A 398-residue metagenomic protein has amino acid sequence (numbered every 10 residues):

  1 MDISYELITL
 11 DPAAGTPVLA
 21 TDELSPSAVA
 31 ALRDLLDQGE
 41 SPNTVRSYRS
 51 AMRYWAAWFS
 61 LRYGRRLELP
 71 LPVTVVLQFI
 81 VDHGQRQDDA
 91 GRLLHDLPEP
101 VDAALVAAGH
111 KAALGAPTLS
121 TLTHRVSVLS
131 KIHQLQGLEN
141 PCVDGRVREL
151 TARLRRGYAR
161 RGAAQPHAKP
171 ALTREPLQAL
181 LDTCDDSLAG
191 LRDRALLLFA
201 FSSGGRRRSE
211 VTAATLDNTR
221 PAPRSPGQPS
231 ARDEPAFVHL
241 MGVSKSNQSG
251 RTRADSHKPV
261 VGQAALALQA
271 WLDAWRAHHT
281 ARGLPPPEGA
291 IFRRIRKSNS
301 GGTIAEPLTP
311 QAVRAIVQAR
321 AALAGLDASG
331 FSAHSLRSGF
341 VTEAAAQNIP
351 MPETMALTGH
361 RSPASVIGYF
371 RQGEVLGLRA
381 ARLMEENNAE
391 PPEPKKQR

Functional and structural regions predicted by a protein language model:
M1-A14, M384-R398: C-terminal secondary-structure termini that scaffold catalytic or DNA-interacting sites
A30-N43, R53-A164, T183-D186: N-terminal core-binding DNA-recognition domain of tyrosine recombinases/integrases
E175-R208: Basic, Lys/Arg- and aromatic-enriched nucleic-acid-binding interface segment
F199-A200, E343-A344, L357, Y369: Short alpha-helical segment immediately N-terminal to, or the first helix within, an HTH/HTH-like DNA-binding domain
A200-P235, H278, P352-E353: Short, charged phosphate-coordinating catalytic segments
S230-T303, I316, R320: Basic, alpha-helical nucleic-acid-contacting "clamp/cap" segments
Q311-A356, V375, M384: Short, basic (Lys/Arg/His-rich) helix/loop patches that form interaction surfaces in the mid-to-C-terminal regions
T358-L383: Catalytic-site neighborhood detector that most strongly recognizes the C-terminal catalytic loop/helix of tyrosine
